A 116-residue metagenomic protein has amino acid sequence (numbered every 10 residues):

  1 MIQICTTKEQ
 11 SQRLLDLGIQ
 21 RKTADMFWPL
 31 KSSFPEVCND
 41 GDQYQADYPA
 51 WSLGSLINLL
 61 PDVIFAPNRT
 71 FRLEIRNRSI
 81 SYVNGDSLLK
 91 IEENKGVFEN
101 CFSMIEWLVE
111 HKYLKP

Functional and structural regions predicted by a protein language model:
M1-P116: Glycine-rich anion-binding surface patch
